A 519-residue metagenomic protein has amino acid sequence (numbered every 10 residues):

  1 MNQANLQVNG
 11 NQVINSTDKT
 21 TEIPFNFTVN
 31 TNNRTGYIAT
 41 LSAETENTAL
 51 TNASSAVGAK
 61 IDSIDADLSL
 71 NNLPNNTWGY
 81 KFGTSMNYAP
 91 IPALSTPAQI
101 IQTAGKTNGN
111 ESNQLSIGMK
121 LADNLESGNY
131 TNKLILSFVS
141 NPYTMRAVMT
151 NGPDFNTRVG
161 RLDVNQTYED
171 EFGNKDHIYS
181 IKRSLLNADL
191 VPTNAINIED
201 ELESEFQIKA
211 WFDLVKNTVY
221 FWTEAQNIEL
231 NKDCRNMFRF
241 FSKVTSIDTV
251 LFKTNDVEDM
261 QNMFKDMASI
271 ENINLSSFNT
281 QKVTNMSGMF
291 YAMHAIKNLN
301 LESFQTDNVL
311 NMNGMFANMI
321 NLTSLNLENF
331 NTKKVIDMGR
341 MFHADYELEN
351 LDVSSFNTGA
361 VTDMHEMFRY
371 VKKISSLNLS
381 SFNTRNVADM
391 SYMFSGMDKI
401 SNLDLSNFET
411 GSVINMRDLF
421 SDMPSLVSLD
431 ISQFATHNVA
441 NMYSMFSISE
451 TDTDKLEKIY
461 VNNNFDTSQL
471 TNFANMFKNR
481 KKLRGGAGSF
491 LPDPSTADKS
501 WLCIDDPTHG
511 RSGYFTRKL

Functional and structural regions predicted by a protein language model:
M1-T144: Signature of Gram-negative chaperone-usher
Y143-L519: Negatively charged
